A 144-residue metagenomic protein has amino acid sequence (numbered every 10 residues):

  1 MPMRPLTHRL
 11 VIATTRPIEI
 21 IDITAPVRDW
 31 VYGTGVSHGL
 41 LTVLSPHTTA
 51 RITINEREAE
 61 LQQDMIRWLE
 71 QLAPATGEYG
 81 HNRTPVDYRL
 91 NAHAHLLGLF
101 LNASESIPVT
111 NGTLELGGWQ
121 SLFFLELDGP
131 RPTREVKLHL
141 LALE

Functional and structural regions predicted by a protein language model:
M1-E144: Active-site histidine-anchored catalytic micro-motif
